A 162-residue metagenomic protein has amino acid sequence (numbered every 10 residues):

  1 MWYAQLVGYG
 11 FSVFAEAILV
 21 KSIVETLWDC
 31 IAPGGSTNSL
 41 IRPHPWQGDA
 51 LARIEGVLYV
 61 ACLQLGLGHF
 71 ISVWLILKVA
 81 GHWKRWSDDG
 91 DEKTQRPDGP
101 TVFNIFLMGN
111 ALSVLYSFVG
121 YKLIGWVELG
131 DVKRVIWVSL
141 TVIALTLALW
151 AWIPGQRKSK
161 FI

Functional and structural regions predicted by a protein language model:
M1-I162: Multi-pass alpha-helical transmembrane bundle typical of ion/small-solute transporters and intramembrane aspartyl
